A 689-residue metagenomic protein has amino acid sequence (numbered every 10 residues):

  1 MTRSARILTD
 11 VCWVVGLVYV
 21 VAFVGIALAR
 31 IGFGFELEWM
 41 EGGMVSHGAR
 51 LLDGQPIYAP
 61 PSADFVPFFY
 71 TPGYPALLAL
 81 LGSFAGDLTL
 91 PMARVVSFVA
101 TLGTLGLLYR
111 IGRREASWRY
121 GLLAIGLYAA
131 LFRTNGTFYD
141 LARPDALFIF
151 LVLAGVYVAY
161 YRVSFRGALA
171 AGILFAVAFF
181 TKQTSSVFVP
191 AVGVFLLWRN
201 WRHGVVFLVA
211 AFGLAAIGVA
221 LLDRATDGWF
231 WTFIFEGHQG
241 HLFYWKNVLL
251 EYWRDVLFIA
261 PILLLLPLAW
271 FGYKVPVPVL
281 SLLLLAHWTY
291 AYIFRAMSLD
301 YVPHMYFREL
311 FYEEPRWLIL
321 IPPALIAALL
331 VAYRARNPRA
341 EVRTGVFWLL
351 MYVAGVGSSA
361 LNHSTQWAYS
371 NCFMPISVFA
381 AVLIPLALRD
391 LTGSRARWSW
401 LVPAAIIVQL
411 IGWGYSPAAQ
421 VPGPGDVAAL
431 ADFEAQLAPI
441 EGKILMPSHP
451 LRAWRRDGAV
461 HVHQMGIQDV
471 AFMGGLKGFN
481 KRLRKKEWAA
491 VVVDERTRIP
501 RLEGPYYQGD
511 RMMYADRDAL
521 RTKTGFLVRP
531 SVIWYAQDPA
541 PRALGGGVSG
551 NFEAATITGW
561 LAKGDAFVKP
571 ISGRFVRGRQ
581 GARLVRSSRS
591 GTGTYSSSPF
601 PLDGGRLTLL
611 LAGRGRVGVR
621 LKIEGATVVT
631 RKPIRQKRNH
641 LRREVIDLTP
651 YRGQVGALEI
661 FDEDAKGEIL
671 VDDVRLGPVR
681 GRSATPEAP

Functional and structural regions predicted by a protein language model:
R3-S4, F188-G213, H238-H241, L266-P278 (+3 more regions): Perimembrane helix-loop-helix junctions
W13, L108-L131, I149-F150, V163-A170: Transmembrane-helix signature of polytopic, membrane-embedded enzymes that assemble or transfer cell-envelope glycans
G42-V66, G73-A76, W231: Extracytosolic helix-loop segments that constitute the early lumenal/periplasmic catalytic or substrate-binding loops
M92-E115, L123, A154: Transmembrane-helix motifs of polytopic, lipid-linked glycan transferases
F98, V187, L310-P322, T365-R395 (+1 more regions): Hydrophobic/aromatic-rich transmembrane helices and adjacent perimembrane loops
L147-V163, G167-F175, F379-L386: Specific aromatic-rich, kink-prone transmembrane helix
V158, G167-Q183, V189-L196, G213 (+2 more regions): Membrane-interface alpha helices of multi-pass inner-membrane proteins
T184, R224, P403-P539: Extracytoplasmic
